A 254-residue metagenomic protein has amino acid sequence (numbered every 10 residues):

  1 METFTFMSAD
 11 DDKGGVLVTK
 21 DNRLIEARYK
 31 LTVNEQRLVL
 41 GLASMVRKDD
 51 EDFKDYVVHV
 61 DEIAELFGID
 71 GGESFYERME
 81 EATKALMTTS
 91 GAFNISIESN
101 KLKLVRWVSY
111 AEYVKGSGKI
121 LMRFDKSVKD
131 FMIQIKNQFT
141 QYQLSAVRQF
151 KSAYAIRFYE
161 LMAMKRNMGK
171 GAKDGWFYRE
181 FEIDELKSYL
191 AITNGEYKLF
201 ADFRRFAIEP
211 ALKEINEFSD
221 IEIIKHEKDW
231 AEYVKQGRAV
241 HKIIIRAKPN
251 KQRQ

Functional and structural regions predicted by a protein language model:
M1-Q254: Charged, alpha-helix-forming regions
